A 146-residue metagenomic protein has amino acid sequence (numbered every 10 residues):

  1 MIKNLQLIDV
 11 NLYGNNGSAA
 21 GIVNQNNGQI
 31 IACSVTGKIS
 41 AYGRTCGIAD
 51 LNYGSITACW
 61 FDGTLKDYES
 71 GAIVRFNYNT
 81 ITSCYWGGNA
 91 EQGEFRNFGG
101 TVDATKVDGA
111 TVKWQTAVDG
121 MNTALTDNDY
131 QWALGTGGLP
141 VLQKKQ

Functional and structural regions predicted by a protein language model:
M1-Q146: Predominantly extracellular beta-rich ligand-binding scaffolds that present long acidic/polar faces for carbohydrate
